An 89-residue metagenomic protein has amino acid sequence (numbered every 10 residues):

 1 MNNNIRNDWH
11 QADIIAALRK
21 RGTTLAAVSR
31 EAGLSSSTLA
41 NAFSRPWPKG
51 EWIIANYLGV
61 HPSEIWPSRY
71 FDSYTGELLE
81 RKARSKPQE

Functional and structural regions predicted by a protein language model:
M1-R21: A short, Lys/Arg-rich alpha-helix, primarily the initiator
V28-S29, I54: Short alpha-helical "recognition helix" segments of helix-turn-helix
G33-P46: Recognition helix of helix-turn-helix/homeodomain-like DNA-binding domains that insert into the DNA major groove
G50-E64: DNA major-groove recognition helix of helix-turn-helix/homeodomain DNA-binding modules
P67-E89: Short, charged recognition helix plus adjacent turn of helix-turn-helix-like nucleic-acid-binding domains
